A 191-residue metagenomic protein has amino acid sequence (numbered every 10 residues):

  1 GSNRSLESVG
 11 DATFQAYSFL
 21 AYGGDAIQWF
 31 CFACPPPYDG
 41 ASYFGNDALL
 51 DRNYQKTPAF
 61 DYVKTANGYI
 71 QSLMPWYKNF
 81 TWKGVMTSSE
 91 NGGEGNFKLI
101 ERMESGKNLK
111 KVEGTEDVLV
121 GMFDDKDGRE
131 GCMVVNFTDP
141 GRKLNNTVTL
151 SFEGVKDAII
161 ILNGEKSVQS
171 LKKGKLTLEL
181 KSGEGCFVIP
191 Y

Functional and structural regions predicted by a protein language model:
G1-G10, G45-N46: Active-site clefts of carbohydrate-active enzymes
F14, Y22-G23: Structural motif
F19, V63, C132: Conserved, mostly hydrophobic/aromatic
I27-Q28: Hydrophobic residues within beta-strands of alpha/beta enzymes
P35-N91: Aromatic-rich peripheral "rim/lid" segments of glycoside hydrolase catalytic domains that contact and position glycan
G93-G154: Carbohydrate-binding surface patches
L150-K166: Solvent-exposed beta-hairpin/edge-strand motifs
K172-Y191: C-terminal beta-strand-rich structural cap/linker in extracellular carbohydrate-active enzymes
